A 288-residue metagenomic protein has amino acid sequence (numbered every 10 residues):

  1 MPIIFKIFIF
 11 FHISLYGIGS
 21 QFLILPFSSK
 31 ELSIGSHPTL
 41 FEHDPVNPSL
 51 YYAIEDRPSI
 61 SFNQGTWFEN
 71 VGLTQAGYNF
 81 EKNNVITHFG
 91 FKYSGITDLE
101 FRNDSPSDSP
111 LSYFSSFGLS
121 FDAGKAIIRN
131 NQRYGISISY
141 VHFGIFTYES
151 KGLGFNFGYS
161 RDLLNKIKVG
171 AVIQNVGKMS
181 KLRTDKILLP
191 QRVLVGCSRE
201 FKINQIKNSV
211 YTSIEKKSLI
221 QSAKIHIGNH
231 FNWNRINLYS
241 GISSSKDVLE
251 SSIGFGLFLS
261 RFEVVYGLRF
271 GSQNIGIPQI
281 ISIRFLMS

Functional and structural regions predicted by a protein language model:
M1, G17-I18: Absolute protein N-terminus
I3-S14: Sec-dependent N-terminal signal peptides
I18-S288: Subset of outer-membrane beta-barrel
